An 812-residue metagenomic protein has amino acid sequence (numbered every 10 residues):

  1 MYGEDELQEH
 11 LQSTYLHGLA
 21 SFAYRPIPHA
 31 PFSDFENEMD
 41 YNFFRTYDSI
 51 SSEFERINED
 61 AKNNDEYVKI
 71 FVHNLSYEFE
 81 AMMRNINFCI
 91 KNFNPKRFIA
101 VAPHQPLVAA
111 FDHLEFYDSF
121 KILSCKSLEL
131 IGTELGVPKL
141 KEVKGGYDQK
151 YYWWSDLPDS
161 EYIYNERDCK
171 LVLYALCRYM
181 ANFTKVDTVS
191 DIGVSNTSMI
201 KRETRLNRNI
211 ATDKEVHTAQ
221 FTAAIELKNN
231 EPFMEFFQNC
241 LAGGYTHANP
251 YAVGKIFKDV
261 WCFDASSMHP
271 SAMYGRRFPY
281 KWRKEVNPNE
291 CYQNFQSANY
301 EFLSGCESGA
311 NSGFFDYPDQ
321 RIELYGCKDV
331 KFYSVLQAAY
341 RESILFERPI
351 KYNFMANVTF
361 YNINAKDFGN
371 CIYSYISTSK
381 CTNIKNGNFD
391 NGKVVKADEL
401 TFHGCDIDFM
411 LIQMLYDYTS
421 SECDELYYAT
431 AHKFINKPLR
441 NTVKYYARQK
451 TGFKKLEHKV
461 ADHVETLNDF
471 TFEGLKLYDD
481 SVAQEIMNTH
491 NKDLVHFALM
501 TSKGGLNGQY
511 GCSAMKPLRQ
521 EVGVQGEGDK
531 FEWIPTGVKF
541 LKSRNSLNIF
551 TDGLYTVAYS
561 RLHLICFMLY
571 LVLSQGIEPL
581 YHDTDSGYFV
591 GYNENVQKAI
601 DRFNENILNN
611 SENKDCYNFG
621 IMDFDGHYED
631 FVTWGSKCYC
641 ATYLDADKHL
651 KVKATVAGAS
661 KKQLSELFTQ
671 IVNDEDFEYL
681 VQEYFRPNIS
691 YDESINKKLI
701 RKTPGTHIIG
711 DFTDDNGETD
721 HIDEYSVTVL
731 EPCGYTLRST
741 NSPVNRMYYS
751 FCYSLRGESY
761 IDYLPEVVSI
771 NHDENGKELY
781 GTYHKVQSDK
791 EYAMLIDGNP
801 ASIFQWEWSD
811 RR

Functional and structural regions predicted by a protein language model:
M1-A23: Gly/Thr-rich phosphate-binding beta-strand-loop-beta motif of the actin/hexokinase/Hsp70
M1-E9, A265-M273, S586: Short acidic, Gly/Ser-rich segments with clustered Asp/Glu that frequently serve as metal-coordination loops in enzyme
R25-Y152, I163-R167, L171: Conserved DEDDh/DEDDy metal-dependent 3′-5′ exonuclease domain
F79-F88, C177, S266-R283, G313 (+1 more regions): Short active-site loop/helix that positions an aromatic residue
F88-I99, L135-V143, M180, T184-K185 (+3 more regions): Cytochrome P450 catalytic domain signature, combining two hallmark sequence patches
F116-Y117, V260-F263, H269: Short hydrophobic beta-strand that contains or immediately precedes a catalytic carboxylate
L128-T218, L564: Acidic, Mg2+-coordinating catalytic module of metal-dependent nucleases/exonucleases that use a two-metal-ion mechanism
M180-A252, K281, S312, K328 (+2 more regions): C-terminal, non-catalytic extensions of nucleic-acid polymerases
